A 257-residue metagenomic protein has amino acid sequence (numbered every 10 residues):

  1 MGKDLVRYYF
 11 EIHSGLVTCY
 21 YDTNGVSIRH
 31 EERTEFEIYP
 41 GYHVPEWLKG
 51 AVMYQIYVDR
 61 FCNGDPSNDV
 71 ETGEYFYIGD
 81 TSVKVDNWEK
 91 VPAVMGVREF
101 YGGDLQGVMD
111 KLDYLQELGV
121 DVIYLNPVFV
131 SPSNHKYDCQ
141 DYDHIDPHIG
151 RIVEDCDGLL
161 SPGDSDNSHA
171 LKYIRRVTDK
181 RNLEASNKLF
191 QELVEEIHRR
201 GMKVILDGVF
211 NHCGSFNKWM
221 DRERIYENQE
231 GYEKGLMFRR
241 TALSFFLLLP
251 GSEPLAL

Functional and structural regions predicted by a protein language model:
M1-Q55, N63-D80, N87: The feature marks proteins involved in alpha-glucan
V58-D121, V128-L257: Substrate-binding/active-site clefts of carbohydrate-active enzymes
